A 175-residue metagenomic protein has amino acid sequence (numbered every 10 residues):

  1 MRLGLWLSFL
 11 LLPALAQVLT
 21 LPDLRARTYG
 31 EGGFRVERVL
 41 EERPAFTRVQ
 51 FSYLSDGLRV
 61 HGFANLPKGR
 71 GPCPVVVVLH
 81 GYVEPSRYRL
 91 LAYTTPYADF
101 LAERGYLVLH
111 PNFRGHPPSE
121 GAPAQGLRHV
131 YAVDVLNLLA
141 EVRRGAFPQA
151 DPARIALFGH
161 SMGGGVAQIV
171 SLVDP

Functional and structural regions predicted by a protein language model:
M1-F9: Sec-dependent signal peptide recognition, specifically the positively charged N-region followed immediately by
S8-A16: Hydrophobic h-region of N-terminal signal peptides that target proteins for export in Gram-negative bacteria
R27-R70: N-terminal cap/lid segment of alpha/beta-hydrolase-fold proteins
R59, C73-P74, R104-Y106, P152-R154 (+1 more regions): Loop/turn elements at helix/coil->beta-strand transitions in domains of secreted/extracellular proteins
R70-C73, V78-E120: Short substrate-entry loop that stabilizes the transition state in hydrolases
G126-A146: Alpha/beta-hydrolase active-site loop
P148-S161: Alpha/beta-hydrolase fold nucleophile elbow
G164-P175: Short glycine-enriched nucleophile-adjacent loop and the immediately C-terminal alpha-helix near the catalytic center
